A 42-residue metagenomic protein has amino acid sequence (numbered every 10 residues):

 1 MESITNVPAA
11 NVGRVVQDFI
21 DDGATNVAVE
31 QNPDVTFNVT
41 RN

Functional and structural regions predicted by a protein language model:
M1-T5: Short glycine-/aliphatic-rich beta-strand segments at the starts of folded cytosolic domains
N6-N42: Short, charge-rich amphipathic interface segments used for partner binding and complex assembly
